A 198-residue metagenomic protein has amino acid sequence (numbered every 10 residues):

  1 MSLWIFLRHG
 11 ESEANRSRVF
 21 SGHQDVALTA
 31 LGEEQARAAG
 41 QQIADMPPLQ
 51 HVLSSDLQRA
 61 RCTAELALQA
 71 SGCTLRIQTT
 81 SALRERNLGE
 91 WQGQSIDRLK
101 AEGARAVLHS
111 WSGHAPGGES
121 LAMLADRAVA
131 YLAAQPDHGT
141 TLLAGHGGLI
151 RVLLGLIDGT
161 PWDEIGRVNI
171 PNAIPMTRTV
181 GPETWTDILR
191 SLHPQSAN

Functional and structural regions predicted by a protein language model:
M1-L3, A39, Q69, C73 (+3 more regions): Acidic, low-complexity terminal tails and accessory targeting/binding regions of phosphate-metabolizing enzymes
W4, G139-G148: Generic beta-sheet signal
L7-S71, E102, E119: Active-site-proximal alpha-helix that buttresses catalytic centers in soluble enzyme cores
R37-A44, A125, V129-D137: Generic structural signal for well-ordered alpha-helical scaffold segments
L49-D56, Q78, T140-A144: Short glycine-rich phosphate-binding loop at a beta-alpha junction
D56, W111, G147: Short secondary-structure boundary segments
R59, L149-I150: Alpha-helix capping/helix-boundary segments
Q69-R127, R167, I188: Phosphate-handling substructures
